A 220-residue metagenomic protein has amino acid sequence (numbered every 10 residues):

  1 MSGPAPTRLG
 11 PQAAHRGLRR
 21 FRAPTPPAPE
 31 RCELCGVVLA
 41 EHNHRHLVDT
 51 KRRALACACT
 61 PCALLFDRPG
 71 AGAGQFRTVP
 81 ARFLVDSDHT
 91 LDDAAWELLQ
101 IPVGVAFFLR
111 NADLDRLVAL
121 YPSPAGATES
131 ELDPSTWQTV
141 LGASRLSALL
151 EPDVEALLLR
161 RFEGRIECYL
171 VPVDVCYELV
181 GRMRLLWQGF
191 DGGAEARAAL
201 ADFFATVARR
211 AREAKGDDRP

Functional and structural regions predicted by a protein language model:
M1-A5, D217-P220: Polar low-complexity intrinsically disordered regions
S2-R82: N-terminal cysteine/histidine-rich coordination modules
P6-L18, L47, F76, F83-L84 (+3 more regions): Generic preference for hydrophobic/aromatic residues in regular secondary structure cores
R22-T25, L39, P80, L84-S87 (+3 more regions): Generic secondary-structure transition motif, activating predominantly at the C-termini of alpha-helices
T60-E129: Long, charge-rich boundary regions
P102-G164: Conserved, surface-exposed functional patches that form binding/active-site neighborhoods
Q138-P220: C-terminal, charged low-complexity interaction regions
